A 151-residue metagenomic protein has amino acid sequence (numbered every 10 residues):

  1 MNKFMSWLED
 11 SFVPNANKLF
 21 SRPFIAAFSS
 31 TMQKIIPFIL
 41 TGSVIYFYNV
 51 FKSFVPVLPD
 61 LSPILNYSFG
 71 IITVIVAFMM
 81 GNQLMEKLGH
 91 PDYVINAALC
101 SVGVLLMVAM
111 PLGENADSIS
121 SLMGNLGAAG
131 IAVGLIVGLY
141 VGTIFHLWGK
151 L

Functional and structural regions predicted by a protein language model:
M1-A27: Intrinsically disordered, low-complexity non-transmembrane regions of multi-pass membrane transporters
N17-L151: Early transmembrane hairpin of solute transport permeases
